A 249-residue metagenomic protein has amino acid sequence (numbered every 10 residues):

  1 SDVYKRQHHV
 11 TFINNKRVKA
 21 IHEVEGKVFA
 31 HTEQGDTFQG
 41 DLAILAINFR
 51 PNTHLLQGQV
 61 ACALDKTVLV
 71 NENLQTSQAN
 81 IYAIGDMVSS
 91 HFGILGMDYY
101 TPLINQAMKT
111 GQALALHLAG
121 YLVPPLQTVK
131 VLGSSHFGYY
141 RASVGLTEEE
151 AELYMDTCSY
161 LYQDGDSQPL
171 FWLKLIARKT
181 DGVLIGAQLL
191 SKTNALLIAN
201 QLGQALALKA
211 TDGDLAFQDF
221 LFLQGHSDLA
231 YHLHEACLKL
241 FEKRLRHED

Functional and structural regions predicted by a protein language model:
D2-Y4: Short, small-residue-biased leader/transition segments that mark boundaries at the very start of proteins
T11-I13, Y82, L161: General small-molecule cofactor/ligand-binding pocket signal
N14-G26: A conserved short coil-to-beta-strand element within the FAD-binding core of flavoproteins
T32, N71, R178-K179: Short, acidic, Ser/Thr-enriched surface-loop or helix-capping motifs
T37-A113: FAD-site-proximal beta/loop scaffold in flavoenzymes
S90-T193, R244-D249: Mid-to-C-terminal Rossmann-like scaffold of FAD/NAD(P)H-dependent oxidoreductases
T193-A210: A short, polar/charged loop-to-alpha-helix boundary motif
L208-D249: Cysteine/selenocysteine-centered motifs that mediate thiol-based redox chemistry or coordinate metal-sulfur cofactors
